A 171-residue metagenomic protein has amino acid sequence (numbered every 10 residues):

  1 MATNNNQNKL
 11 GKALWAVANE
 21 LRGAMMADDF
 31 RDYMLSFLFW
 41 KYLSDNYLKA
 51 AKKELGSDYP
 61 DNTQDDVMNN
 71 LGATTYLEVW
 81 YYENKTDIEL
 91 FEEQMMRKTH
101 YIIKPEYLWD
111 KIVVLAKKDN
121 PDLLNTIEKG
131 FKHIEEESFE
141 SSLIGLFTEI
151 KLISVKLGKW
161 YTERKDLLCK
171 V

Functional and structural regions predicted by a protein language model:
M1-V171: Non-catalytic, mostly N-terminal accessory regions of nucleic-acid modification and defense proteins
